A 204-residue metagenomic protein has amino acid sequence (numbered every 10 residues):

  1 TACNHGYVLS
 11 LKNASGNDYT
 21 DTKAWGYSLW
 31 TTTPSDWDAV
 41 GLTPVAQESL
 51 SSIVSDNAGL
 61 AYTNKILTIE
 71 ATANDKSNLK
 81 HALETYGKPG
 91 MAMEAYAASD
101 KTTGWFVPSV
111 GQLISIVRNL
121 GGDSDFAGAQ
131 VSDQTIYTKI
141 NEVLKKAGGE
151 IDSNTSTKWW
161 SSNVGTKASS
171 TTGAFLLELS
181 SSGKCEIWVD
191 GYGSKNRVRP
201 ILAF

Functional and structural regions predicted by a protein language model:
T1-K101, T157-K158, T171-F175, E186 (+1 more regions): Extracellular adhesion/carbohydrate-recognition regions
L9, V107-P108: Short hydrophobic beta-strand that contains or immediately precedes a catalytic carboxylate
A98-V107, L113-I116: Mid-length scaffold segments of soluble, non-membrane domains
V110-F204: C-terminal, surface-exposed recognition/capping segments
